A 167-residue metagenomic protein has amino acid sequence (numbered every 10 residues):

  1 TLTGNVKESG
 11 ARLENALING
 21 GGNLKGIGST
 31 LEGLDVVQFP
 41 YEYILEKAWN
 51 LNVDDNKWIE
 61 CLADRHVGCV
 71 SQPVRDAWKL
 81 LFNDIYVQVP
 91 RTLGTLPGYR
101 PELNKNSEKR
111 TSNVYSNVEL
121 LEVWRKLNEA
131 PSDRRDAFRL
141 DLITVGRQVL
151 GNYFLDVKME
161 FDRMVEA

Functional and structural regions predicted by a protein language model:
T1-A167: Substrate-binding groove of N-acetylhexosamine-processing glycoside hydrolases
